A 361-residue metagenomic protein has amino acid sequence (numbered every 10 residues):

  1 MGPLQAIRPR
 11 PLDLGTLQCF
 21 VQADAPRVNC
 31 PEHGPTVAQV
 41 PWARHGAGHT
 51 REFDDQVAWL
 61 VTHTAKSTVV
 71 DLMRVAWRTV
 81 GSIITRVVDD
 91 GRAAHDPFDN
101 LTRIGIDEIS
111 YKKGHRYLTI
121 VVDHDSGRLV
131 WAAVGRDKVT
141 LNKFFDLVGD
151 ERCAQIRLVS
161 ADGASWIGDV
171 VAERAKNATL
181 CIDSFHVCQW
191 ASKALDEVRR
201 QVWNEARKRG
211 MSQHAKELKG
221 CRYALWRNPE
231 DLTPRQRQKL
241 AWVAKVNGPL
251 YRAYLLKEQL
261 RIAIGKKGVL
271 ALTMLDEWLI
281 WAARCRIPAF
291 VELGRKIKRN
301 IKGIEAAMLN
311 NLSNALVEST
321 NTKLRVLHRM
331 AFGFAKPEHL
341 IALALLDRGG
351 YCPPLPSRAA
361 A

Functional and structural regions predicted by a protein language model:
M1-H115, A154, I304-E305: Short, positively charged, Gly/Tyr-enriched micro-motifs that form contact patches at catalytic or ligand/partner
D24-A25, L72-I83, D125, G163-S165 (+2 more regions): Core catalytic machinery and nucleic-acid-binding channels of phosphodiester-processing enzymes
V40-G48, H124-D137: Glycine-rich phosphate-binding "P-loop"
A76, V87-G91, G163, V198 (+1 more regions): The DNA-recognition helices of helix-turn-helix-type DNA-binding domains
K112-R116, D123-G127, A133-V134, N142-K143 (+3 more regions): Acidic/histidine-rich catalytic cores and adjacent linkers of DNA breakage/strand-transfer/modification proteins
I120-V121, E173-T179, L195-R200: Short secondary-structure boundary/capping segments
S184-K208: Short alpha-helix plus adjacent loop in nuclease-associated cores
